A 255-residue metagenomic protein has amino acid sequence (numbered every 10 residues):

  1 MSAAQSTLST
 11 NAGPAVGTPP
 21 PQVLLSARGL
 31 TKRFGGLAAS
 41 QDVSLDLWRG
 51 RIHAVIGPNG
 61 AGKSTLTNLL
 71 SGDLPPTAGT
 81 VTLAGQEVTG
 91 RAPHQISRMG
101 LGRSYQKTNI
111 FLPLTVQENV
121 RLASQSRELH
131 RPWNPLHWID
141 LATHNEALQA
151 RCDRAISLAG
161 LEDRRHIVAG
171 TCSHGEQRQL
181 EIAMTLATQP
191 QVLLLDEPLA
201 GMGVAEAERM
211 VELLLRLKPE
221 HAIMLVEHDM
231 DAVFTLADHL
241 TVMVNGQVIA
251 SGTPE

Functional and structural regions predicted by a protein language model:
S2-E255: Glycine-rich phosphate-binding loops of nucleotide-dependent enzymes
